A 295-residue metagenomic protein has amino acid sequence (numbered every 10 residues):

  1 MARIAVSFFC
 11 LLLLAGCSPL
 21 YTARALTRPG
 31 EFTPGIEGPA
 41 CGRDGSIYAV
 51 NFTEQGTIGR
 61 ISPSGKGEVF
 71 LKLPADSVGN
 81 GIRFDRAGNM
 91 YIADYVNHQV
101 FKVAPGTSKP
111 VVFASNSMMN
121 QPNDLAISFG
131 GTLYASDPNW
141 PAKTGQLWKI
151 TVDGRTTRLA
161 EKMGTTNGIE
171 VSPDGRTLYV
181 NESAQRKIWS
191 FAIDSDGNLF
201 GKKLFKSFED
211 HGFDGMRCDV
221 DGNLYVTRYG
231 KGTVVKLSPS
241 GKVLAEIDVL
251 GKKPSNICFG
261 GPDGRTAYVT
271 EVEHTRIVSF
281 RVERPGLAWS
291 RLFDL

Functional and structural regions predicted by a protein language model:
A5-A15: Bacterial N-terminal signal peptides
C17-T33, K202: A short helix->beta-strand "capping" segment at the edge of beta-propeller domains
G30-I47, L73-M90, D94, Q99 (+7 more regions): Beta-rich, blade/repeat-based domains predominating in secreted/periplasmic proteins but also intracellular
A49-L71: Beta-propeller domains
T57-G59, Q99-F101, Q146-W148, K187-W189 (+2 more regions): A short loop-to-beta-strand structural motif that recurs across blades of beta-propeller domains
I61-K66, A104-S108, I150-G154, A192-D196 (+2 more regions): Short loop/turn segments that connect beta-strands within beta-propeller blades
E68-K72, V111-S115, T157-E161, F200-K206 (+2 more regions): Beta-propeller fold detector
S255-L295: Blade-level signature of beta-propeller repeat domains, shared across WD40, Kelch, NHL, RCC1 and BNR/Asp-box propellers
